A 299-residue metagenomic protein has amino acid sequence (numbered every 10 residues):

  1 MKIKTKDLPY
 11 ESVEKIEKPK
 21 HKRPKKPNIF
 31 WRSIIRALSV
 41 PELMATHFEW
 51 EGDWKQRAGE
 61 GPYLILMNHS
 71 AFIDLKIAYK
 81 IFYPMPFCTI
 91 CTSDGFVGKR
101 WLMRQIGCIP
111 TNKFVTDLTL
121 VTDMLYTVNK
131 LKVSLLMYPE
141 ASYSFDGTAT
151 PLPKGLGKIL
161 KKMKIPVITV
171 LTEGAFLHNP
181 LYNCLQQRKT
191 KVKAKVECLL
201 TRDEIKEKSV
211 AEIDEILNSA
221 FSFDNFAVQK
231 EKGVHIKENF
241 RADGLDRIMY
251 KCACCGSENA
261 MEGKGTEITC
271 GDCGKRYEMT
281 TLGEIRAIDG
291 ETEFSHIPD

Functional and structural regions predicted by a protein language model:
M1-E11: Soluble, non-transmembrane catalytic domains of enzymes that act on hydrophobic metabolites at membranes
I16-S39: Helix-enriched interaction subdomains in cytosolic or periplasmic regions, typified by TIR/SEFIR signaling/NADase cores
P27-I29, E42-I216, K232, N239-F240 (+2 more regions): Soluble catalytic domains of membrane acyltransferases
K164, S222, A260: Hydrophobic/aromatic-lined pockets within catalytic cores
I213-V228: Short, structured interface segments
A227-H235: Mid-sequence helix-capping/hinge segment at a functional interface
K237-T292: Cys/His-rich short segments
T292-D299: C-terminal, non-catalytic macromolecule-binding modules
